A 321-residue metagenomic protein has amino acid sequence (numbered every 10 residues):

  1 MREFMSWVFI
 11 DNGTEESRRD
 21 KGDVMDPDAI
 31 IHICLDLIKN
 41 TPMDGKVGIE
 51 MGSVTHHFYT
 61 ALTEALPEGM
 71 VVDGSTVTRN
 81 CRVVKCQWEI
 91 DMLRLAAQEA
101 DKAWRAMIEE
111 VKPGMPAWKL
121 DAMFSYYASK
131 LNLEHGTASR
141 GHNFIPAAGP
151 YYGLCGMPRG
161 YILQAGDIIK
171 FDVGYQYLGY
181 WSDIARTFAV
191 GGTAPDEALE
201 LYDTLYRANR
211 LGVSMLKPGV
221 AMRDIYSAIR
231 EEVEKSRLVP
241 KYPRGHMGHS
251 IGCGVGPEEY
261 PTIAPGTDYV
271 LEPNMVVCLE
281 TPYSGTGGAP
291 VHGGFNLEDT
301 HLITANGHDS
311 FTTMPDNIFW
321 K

Functional and structural regions predicted by a protein language model:
M1-K321: Active-site neighborhoods and metal-handling regions in enzymes and metal-associated proteins
